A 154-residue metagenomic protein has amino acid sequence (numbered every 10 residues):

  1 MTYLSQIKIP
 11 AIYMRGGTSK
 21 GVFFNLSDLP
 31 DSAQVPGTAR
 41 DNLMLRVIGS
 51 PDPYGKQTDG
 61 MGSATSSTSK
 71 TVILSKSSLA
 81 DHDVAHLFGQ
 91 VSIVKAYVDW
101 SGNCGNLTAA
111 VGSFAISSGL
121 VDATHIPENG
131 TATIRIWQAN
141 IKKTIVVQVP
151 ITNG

Functional and structural regions predicted by a protein language model:
M1-G154: A glycine-rich beta-to-alpha transition motif near the start of alpha/beta enzyme domains, typified by
